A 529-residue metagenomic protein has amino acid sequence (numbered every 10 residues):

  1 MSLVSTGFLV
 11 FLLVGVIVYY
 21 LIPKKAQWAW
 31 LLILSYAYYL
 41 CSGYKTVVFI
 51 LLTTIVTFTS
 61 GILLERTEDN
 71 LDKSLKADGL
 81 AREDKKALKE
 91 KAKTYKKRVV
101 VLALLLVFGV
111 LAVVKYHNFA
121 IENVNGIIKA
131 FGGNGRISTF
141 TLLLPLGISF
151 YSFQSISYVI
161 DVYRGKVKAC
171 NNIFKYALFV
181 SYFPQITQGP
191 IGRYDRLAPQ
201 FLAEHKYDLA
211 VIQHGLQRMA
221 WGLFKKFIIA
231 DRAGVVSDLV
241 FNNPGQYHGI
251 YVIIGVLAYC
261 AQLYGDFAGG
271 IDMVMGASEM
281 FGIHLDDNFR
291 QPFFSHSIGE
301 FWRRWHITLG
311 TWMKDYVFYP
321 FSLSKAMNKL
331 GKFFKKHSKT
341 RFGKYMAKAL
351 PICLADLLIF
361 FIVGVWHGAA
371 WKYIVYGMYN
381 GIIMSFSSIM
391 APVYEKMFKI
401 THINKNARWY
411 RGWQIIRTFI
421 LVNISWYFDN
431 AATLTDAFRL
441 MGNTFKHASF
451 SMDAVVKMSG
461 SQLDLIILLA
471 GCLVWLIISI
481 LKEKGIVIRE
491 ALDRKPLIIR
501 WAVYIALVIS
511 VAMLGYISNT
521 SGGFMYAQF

Functional and structural regions predicted by a protein language model:
M1-W475, K482-E483, V487-Q528: Membrane-embedded transmembrane alpha-helical bundles that form the catalytic cores of multi-pass lipid-modifying
